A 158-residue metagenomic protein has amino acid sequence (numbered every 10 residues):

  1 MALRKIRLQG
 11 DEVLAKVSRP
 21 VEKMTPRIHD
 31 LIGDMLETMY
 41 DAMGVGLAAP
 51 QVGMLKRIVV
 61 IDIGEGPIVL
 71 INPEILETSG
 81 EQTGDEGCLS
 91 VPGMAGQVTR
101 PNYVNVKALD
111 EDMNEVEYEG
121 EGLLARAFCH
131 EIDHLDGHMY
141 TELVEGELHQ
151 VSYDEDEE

Functional and structural regions predicted by a protein language model:
M1-E158: Positively charged
